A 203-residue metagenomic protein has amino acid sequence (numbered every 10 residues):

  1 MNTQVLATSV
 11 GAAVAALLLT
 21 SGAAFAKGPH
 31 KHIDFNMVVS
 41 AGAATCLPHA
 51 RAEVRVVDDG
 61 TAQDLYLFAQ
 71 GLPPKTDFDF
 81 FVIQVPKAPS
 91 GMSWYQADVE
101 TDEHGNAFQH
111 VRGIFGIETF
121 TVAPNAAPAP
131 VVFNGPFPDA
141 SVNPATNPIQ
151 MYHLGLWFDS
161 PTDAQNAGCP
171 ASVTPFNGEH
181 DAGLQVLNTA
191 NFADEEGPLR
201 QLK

Functional and structural regions predicted by a protein language model:
M1-V10: Bacterial N-terminal signal peptides that target proteins for export
V10-G11, D64: Short, functionally important structural connectors and interaction interfaces within domains
F25-K203: N-terminal leader/targeting pre-sequences
